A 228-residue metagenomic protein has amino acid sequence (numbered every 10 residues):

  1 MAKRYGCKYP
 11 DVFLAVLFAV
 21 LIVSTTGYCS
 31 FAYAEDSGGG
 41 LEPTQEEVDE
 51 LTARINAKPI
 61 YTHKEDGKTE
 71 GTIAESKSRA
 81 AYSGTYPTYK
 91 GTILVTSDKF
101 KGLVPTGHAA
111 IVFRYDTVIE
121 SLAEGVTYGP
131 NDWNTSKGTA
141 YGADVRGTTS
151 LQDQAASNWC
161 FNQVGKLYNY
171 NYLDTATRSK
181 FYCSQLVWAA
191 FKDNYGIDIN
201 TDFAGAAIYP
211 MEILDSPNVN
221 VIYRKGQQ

Functional and structural regions predicted by a protein language model:
A2-Y33: Sec-dependent N-terminal signal peptides of Gram-positive bacterial secreted proteins and lipoproteins
I22, K137, G165: Short acidic (Asp/Glu) and glycine-rich catalytic loops that position anionic groups and cofactors
T26-Y115: N-terminal accessory segments that precede or flank the first globular/catalytic domain
T85-G147, Y168-R178: Glycine-rich catalytic cores of cysteine/serine-nucleophile enzymes that process amide/ester linkages in cell-envelope
A143-F203: Active-site nucleophile-His-acid catalytic modules used for acyl/amide transfer and hydrolysis across diverse enzymes
D202-M211: Short linear loop/turn motifs
E212-Q228: Short, low-complexity, Pro/Ser/Thr/Gly-rich segments in the mature regions of secreted, periplasmic
